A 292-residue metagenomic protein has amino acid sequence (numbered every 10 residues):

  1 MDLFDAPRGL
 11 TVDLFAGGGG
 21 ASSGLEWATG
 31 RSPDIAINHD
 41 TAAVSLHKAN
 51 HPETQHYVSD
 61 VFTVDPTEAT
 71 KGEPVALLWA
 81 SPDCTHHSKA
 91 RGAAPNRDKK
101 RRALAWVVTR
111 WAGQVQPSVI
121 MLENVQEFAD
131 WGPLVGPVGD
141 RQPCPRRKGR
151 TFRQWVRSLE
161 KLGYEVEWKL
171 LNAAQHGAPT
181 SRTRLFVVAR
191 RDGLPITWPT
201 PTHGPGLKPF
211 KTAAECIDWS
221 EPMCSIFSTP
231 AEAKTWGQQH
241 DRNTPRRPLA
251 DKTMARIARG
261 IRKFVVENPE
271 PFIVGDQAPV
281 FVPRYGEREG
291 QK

Functional and structural regions predicted by a protein language model:
M1-D5: Conserved alpha-helix/loop element of class I SAM-dependent methyltransferases that forms part of the SAM/SAH-binding
P7-L10: Extreme N-terminal starter segment of soluble prokaryotic enzymes
V12, L77-A80: Active-site-proximal beta-strand elements of phosphoester/diester hydrolases
V12-T63: SAM cofactor-binding core of SAM-dependent methyltransferases, primarily the Rossmann-like beta-alpha-beta module
G18, P82-D83: Active-site glycine-rich loops that stabilize anionic/oxyanionic intermediates across multiple enzyme folds
R31-P33, Q55-V58, S81, E165 (+1 more regions): A generic, residue-level signal for flexible/boundary positions that often mark functional hotspots
P66-L77, C84-Q291: Class I S-adenosyl-L-methionine
